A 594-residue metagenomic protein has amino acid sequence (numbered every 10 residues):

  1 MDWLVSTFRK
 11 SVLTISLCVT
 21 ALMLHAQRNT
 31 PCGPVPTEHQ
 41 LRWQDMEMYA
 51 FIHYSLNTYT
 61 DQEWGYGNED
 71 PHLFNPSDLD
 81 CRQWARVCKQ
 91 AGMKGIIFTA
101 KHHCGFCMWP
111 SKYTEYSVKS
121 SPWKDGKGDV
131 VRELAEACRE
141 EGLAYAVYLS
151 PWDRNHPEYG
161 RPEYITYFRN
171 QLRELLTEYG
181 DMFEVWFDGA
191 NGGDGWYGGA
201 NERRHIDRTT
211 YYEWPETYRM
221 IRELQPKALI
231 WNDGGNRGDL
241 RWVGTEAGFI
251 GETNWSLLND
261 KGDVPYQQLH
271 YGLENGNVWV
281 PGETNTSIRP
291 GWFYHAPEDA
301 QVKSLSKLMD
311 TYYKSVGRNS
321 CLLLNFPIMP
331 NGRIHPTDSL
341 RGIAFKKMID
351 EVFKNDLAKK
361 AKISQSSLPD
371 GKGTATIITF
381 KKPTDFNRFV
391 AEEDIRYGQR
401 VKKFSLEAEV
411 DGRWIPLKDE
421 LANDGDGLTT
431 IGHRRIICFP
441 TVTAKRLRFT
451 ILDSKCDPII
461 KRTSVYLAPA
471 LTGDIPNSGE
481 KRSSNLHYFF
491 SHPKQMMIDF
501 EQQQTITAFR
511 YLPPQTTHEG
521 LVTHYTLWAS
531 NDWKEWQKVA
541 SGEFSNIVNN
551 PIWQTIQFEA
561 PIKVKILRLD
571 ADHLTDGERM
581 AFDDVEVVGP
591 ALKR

Functional and structural regions predicted by a protein language model:
M1-Q27: Bacterial Sec-dependent N-terminal signal peptides
Q27-F439, T450-I459, Y466-A470, E519 (+2 more regions): Mature catalytic domains of secreted/periplasmic carbohydrate-active enzymes
D370-K382, F490-Q502, W553: Short beta-strands within extracellular/lumenal beta-sheet-rich domains
K382-R388, A444-K445, E501-A508, K563-I566: Extended extracellular/luminal ectodomain segments enriched in beta-structured repeat modules
S405-E407, H524-W528: Beta-strand signatures of extracellular beta-sandwich domains
G412-D419, G473-D474, W533-S541: Surface-exposed loop/edge segments in extracytoplasmic proteins
P440-L452, A560-A571: Noncatalytic modules at the cell exterior or secretory-pathway interfaces, chiefly beta-strand-rich lectin/adhesion
C456-P476, I506, G577-R594: Exposed low-complexity, polar/acidic, P/S/T/G-rich flexible segments that act as propeptides, protease-susceptible
